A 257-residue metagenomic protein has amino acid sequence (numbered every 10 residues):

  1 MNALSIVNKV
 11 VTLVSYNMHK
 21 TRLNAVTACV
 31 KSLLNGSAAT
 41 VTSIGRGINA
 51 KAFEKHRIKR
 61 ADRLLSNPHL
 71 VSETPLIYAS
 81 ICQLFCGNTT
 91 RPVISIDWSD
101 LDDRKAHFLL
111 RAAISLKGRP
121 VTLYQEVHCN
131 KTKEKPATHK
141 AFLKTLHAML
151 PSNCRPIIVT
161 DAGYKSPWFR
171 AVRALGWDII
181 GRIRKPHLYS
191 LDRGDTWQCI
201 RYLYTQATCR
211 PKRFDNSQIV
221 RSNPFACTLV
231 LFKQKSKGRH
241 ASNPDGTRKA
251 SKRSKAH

Functional and structural regions predicted by a protein language model:
M1-A38, R46, A50, R57 (+4 more regions): Single, function-defining residue in the core of a domain
T42: Residues within the helices of the helix-turn-helix
I58-K117: Active-site-proximal, Lys/Arg-enriched surface segment that forms a nucleic-acid-binding/basic interface patch
